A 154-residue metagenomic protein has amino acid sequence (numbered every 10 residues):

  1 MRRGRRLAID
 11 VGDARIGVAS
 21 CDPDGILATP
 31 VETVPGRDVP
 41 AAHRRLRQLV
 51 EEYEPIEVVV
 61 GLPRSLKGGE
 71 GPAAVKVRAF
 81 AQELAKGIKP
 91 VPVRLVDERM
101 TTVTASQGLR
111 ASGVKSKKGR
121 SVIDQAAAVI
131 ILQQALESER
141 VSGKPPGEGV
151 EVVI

Functional and structural regions predicted by a protein language model:
M1-I9, D13-I154: Phosphate- and other anionic-substrate recognition elements at nucleic-acid/protein interfaces
